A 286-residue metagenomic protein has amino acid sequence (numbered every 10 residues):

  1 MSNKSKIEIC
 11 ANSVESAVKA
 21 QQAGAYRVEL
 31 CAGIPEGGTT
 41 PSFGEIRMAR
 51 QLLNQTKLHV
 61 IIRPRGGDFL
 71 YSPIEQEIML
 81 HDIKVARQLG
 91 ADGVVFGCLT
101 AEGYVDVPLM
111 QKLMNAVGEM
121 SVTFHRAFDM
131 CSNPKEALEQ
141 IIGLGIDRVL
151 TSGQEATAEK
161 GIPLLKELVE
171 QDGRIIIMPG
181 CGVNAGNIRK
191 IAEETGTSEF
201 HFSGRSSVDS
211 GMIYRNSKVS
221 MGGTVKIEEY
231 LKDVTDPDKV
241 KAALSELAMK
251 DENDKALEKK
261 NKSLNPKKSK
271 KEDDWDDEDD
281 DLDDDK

Functional and structural regions predicted by a protein language model:
S2-S13, I62-I78, T123-P134: Active-site mouth loops of central-metabolism enzymes
S5-I9, V28-L30, L58-I62, V94-F96 (+4 more regions): Hydrophobic faces of well-ordered beta-strands that scaffold small-molecule active sites in alpha/beta enzyme cores
N12-K19, L70-D82, S132-L144, L168 (+2 more regions): Catalytic cores of alpha/beta
E15, I34-N54, I74-Q76, L99-G118 (+4 more regions): Active-site-adjacent beta->alpha loops and helix N-cap segments on the catalytic face of soluble alpha/beta enzymes
Q21-V28, L53-Q55, G90-G93, A116-E119 (+3 more regions): Glycine-enriched alpha-helix->loop->beta-strand junction motifs that scaffold or abut catalytic
R27-T39, V85, L89-A101, I146-G161 (+1 more regions): Glycine-rich phosphate-binding active-site loops on the catalytic face of alpha/beta enzymes
R47-V85: Structural motif corresponding to the early beta-alpha repeats
G173-K255: C-terminal alpha-helical cap/extension of soluble enzyme domains
